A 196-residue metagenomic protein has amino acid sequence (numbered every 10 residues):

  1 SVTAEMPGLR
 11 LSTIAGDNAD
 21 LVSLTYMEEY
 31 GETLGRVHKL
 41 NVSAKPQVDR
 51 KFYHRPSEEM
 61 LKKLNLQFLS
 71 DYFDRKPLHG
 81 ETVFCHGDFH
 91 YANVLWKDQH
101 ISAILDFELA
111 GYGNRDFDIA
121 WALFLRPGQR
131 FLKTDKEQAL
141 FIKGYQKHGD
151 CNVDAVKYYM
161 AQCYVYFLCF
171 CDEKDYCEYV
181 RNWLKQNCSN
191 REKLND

Functional and structural regions predicted by a protein language model:
S1, T33, V37-L40, K45-H79: Active-site catalytic-loop/activation-segment of kinase and kinase-like phosphoryl-transfer enzymes
S1-K45: ATP-binding pocket architecture of kinase catalytic cores
A19-D20, A103, A120-A122: Glycine-rich, phosphate-binding/catalytic loops in enzymes
Y26-E29, D88, R115-D118, E137: An acidic site on a long C-lobe helix of protein kinase domains
F73-F117: Active-site acidic catalytic loop and adjacent metal/ATP-binding pocket of ATP-dependent phosphoryl transfer enzymes
F117-G149, Q162-C177: Active-site activation/catalytic loop segments of kinase-like enzymes and analogous catalytic loops in related
F167-D196: ATP/Mg2+ or Mg2+-diphosphate-binding catalytic cores that bind nucleotide phosphates or diphosphates via glycine-rich
